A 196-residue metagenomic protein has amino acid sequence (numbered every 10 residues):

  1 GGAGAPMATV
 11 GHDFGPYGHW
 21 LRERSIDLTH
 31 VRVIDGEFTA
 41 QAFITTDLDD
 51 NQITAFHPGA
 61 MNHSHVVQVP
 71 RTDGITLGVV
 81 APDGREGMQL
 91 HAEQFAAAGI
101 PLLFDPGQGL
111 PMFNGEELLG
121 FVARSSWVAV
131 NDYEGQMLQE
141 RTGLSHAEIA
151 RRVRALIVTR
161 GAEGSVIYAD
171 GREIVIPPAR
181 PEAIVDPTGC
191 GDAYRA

Functional and structural regions predicted by a protein language model:
G1-Q41: Substrate-binding N-lobe of the ribokinase-like
A3, P101, W127, R154-A155: Proline-centered loop/turn at the N-terminus of a beta-strand
A8-H12, V33, L48, H57 (+1 more regions): Cofactor-binding loop segments of dinucleotide-utilizing enzymes, especially the Rossmann-like FAD- and NAD(P)+-binding
R22-S25, D47-D49, G120-A123, S145-E148 (+1 more regions): Short, hinge-like loop/turn segments at secondary-structure boundaries
T29, V33-I34, A42-P82, E86: Conserved phosphate-binding/catalytic loop of the ribokinase/pfkB sugar-kinase fold
T39-Q41, N51, E163, Y194: Change "...and in nucleic-acid phosphodiester-cleaving endonucleases..." to "...and in nucleic-acid processing enzymes
T76-H146, E163-S165: Conserved beta-alpha-beta core of the PfkB/ribokinase-like small-molecule kinase fold
G143-A196: Conserved phosphate-binding/catalytic region of the ribokinase-like
